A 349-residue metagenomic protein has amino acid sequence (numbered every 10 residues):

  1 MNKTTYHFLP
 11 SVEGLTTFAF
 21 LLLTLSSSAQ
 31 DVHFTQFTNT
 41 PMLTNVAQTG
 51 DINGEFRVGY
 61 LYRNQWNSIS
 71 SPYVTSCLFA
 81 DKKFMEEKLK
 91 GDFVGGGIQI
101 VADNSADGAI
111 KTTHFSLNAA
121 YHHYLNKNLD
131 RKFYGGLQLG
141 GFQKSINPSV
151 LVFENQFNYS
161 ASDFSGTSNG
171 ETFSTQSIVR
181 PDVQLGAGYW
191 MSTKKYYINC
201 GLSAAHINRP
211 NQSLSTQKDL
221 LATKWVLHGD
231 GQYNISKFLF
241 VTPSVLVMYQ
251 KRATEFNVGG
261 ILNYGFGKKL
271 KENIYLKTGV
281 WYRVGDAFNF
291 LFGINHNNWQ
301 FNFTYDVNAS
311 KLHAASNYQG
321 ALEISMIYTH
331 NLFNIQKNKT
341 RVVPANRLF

Functional and structural regions predicted by a protein language model:
M1-V12: N-terminal secretory signal peptides that target proteins for export/translocation
T4-T5, T16-A19, T24: Ala/Thr-enriched low-complexity intrinsically disordered regions
E13-G14, F18, T49: A generic alpha-helix propensity feature with a strong bias for hydrophobic helices
L25-A29: Sec/Tat signal peptide C-region and signal peptidase I cleavage site
Q30-F349: Subset of outer-membrane beta-barrel
